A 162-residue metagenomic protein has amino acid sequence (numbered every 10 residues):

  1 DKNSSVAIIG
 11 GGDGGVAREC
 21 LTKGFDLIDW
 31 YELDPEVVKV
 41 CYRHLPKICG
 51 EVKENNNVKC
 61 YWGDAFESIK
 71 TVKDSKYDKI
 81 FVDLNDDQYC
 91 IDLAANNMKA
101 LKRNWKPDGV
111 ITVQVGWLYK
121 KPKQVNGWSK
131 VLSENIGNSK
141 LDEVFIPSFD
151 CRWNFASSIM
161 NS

Functional and structural regions predicted by a protein language model:
D1-S133, C151: The AdoMet/dcAdoMet-binding core of the Class I SAM-like
N126-K140, V144-S162: SAM/dcSAM-binding transferase cores
